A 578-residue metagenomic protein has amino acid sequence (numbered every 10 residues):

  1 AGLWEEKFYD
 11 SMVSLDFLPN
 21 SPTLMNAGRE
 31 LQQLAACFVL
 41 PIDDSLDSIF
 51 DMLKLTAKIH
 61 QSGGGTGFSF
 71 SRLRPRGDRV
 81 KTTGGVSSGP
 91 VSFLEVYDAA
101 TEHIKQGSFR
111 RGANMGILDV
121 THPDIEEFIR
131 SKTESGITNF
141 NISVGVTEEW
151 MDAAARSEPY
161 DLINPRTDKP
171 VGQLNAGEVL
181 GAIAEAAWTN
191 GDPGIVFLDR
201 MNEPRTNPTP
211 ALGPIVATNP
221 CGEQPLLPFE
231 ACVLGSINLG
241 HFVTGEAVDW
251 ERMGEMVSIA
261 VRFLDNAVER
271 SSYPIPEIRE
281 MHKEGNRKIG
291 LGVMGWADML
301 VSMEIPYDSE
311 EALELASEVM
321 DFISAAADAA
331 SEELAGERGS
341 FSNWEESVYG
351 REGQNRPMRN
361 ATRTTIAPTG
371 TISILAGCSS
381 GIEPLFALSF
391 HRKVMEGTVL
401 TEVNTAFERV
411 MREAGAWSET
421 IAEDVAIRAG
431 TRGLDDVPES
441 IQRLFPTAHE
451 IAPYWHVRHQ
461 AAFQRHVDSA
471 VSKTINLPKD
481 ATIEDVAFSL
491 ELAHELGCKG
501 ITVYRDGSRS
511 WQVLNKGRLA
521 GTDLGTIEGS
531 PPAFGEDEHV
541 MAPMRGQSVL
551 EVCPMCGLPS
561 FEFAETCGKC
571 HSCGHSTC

Functional and structural regions predicted by a protein language model:
A1-G2, G28, L73, T82-V96 (+4 more regions): Conserved, charged catalytic cores of large soluble enzymes
Y9-L34, F38-T82, P90-F93, I104 (+5 more regions): Function-dense linear segments that define catalytic or interfacial modules in macromolecule-processing proteins
S14, T167, M256-E280, E284 (+3 more regions): Internal maturation/activation junctions in enzymes
N114, Q547-V549, T566: Short metal-coordination and nucleic-acid-contact micro-motifs, chiefly zinc-binding Cys/His arrays
V216, G222-P225, L264-E269, G353-Q354 (+2 more regions): Catalytic alpha/beta core of large soluble enzyme barrels
C553-L558, S572: Short, cysteine/histidine-rich loop/knuckle motifs that typically chelate Zn2+
S560-E562, C578: Short functional micro-motifs and their immediate structural scaffolds
T566-S576: Cysteine-rich micro-motifs
